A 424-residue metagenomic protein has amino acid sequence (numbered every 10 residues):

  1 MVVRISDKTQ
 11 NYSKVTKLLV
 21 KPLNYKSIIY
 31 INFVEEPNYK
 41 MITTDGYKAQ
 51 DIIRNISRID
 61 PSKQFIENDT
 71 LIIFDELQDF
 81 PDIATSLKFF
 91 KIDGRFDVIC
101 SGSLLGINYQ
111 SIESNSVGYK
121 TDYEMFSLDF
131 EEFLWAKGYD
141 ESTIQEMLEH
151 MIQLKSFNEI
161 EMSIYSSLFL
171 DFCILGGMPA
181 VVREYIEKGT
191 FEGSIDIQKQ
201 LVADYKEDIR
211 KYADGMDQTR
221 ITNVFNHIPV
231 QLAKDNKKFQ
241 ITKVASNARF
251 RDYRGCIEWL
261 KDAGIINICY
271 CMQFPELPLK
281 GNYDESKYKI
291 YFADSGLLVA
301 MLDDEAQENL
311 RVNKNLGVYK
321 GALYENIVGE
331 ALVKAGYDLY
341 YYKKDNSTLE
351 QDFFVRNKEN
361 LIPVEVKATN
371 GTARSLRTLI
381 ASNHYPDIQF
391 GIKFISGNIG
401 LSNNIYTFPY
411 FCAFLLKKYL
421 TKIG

Functional and structural regions predicted by a protein language model:
K8-K26: P-loop NTPase Walker A phosphate-binding motif
P22-Y39: Conserved catalytic segments around the Walker B and adjacent sensor/switch elements of P-loop NTPase domains
E35-N68: Short glycine-rich substrate-engagement loop in P-loop NTPases that contacts/grips substrate
I73, D97-S103, E124, F133: Structural recognition of the conserved hydrophobic beta-strand(s) that form the central parallel beta-sheet of P-loop
I92-E113: Sensor-1/coupling segment of RecA-like P-loop NTPase cores
Y109-A233: Interdomain motor-coupling "hinge/lid" segment immediately C-terminal to the ATP-binding subdomain of NTP-driven enzymes
R183-K358: Accessory nucleic acid-recognition modules appended to NTPase machines
G397-G424: Domain-level recognition of nuclease-like catalytic cores that cleave nucleotide substrates
